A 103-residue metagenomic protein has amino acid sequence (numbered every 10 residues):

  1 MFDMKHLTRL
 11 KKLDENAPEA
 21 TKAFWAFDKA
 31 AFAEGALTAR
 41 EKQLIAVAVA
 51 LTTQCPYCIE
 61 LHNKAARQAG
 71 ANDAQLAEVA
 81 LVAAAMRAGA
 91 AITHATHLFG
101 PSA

Functional and structural regions predicted by a protein language model:
M1-K42, Q68, T93-A103: Acidic, glycine/proline-rich low-complexity segments that act as flexible tails and inter-domain linkers
A26, A30, A48, V82-A85: Residues within well-ordered alpha-helical secondary structure of globular protein domains
G35-T53, A74-A80: Immediate flanking context of iron-sulfur cluster ligation sites
L51, Q68-A69: Alpha-helix C-terminal capping segments
C55-C58: Short cysteine clusters
L61-A65: Re-entrant/interfacial helical elements at transmembrane boundaries that shape and gate the permeation pathway
N72-P101: C-terminal structural segments of small proteins and small subunits
